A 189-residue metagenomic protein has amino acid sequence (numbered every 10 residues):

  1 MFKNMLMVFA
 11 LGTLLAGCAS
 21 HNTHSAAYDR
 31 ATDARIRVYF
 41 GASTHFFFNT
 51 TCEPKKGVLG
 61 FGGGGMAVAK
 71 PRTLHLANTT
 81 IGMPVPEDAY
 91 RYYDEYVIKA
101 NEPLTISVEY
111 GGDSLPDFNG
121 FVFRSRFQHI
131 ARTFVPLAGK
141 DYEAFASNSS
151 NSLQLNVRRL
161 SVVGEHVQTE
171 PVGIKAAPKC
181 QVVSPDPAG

Functional and structural regions predicted by a protein language model:
M1-H21: Sec-dependent bacterial lipoprotein signal peptides
C18-F127, A131-T133, D141-G189: Short loop/turn and low-complexity linker motifs enriched in small/turn-promoting residues
